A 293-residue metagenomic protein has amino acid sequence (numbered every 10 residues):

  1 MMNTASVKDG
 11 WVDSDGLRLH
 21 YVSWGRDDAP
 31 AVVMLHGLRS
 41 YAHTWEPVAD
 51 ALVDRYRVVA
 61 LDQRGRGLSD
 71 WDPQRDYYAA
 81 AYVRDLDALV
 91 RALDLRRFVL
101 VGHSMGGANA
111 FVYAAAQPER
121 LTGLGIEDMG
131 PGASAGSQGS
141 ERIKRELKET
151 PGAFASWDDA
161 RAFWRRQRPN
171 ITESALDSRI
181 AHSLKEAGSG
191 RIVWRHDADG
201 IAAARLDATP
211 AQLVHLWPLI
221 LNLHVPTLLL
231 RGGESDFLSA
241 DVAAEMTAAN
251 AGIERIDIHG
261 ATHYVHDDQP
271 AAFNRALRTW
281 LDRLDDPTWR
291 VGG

Functional and structural regions predicted by a protein language model:
L17-W71, D285: Conserved HGGG/HGGXW glycine-rich cap/lid loop of the alpha/beta-hydrolase fold
A81-F98: Conserved acidic catalytic loop of the alpha/beta-hydrolase fold
L100-G102, E127: Short beta-strand immediately N-terminal to the catalytic nucleophile in serine-hydrolase-like folds
G102, G106, A110: Gly/Ala-rich beta-loop-alpha elbow adjacent to hydrolase catalytic centers
F111-A115, T122-W157: Flexible "cap/lid" loop of the alpha/beta hydrolase fold
G152-A211: Conserved alpha/beta-hydrolase catalytic His-Asp/Glu region
E186-A248, E254-D257: Conserved serine/cysteine hydrolase catalytic core
A261-P270, N274: Catalytic histidine-centered segment of alpha/beta-hydrolase-like enzymes
